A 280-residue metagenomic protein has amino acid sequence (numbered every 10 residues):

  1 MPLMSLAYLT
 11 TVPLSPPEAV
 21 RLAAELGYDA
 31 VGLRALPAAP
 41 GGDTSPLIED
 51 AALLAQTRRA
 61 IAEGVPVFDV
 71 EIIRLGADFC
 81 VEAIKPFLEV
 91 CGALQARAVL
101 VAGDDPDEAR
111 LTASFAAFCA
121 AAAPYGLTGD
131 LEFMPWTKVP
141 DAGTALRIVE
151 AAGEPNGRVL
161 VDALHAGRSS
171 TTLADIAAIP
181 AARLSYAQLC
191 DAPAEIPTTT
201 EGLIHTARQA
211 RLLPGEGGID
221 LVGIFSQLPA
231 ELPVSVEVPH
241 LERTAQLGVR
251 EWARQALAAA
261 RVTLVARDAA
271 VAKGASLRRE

Functional and structural regions predicted by a protein language model:
M1-A7, P66-I72: N-terminal small/glycine-rich loop or linker at the start of catalytic domains across soluble metabolic enzymes
M1-S5, V12-A30, R58, V90-Q95 (+2 more regions): Histidine-acidic metal/acid-base catalytic patches
A7-T11, R34-A38, I72-L75, G103-P106 (+4 more regions): Active-site beta-loop-alpha junctions enriched in small/polar residues
V31-G32, F68-V70, V99-V101, G129 (+2 more regions): Hydrophobic residues within beta-strands of alpha/beta enzymes
G32-R59: Glycine-rich, proline-tolerant flexible connector loops at the mouths of alpha/beta enzymes
S45-L53, F79-P86, P106-A113, T137-P140 (+3 more regions): Alpha-helix N-cap and loop-to-helix initiation/capping positions
E49-E63, A113-P124, D175, G223-I224: Catalytic-core regions built around general acid/base machinery
E63-P66, L75-V159, R168, R267: Active-site acidic/histidine proton-transfer and metal-coordination neighborhood in alpha/beta enzyme cores
